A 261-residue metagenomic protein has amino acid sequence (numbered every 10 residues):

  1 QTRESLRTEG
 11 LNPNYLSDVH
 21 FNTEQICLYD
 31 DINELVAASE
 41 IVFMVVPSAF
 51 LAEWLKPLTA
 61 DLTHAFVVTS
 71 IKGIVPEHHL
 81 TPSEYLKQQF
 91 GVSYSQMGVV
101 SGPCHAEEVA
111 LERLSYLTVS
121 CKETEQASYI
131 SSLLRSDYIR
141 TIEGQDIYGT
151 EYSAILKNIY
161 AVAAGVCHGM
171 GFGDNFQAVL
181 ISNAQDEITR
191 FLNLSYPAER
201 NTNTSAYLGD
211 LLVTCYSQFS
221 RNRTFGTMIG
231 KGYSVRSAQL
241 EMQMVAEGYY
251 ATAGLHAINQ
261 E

Functional and structural regions predicted by a protein language model:
Q1, P57-V68, M228-R236: P-loop/Walker A phosphate-binding loop and immediately adjacent motor/lid segment at beta-alpha junctions
Q1-V19, Q25-D30: NAD(P)+-binding Rossmann beta1-loop-alpha1 motif at the extreme N-terminus of oxidoreductases
S5, E53, P57, Y85 (+6 more regions): Alpha-helical scaffold segments in soluble metabolic enzymes
N22, C27-L114, I130: Rossmann-like NAD(P)(H) cofactor-binding subdomain of soluble oxidoreductases
D30, A49, L62, E77 (+10 more regions): Conserved active-site and cofactor/substrate-binding residues in soluble primary-metabolism enzymes
D31-I32, V46, S70-G73, V100-P103 (+5 more regions): Fold-independent oxyanion-binding glycine-rich loops and adjacent beta-strand/coil segments at enzyme active sites
Q89-Q96, L114-N201: Internal alpha-helical scaffold of NAD(P)-dependent oxidoreductase catalytic cores
K157, A164-H168, N193-E261: NAD(P)-dependent Rossmann-like dehydrogenase/reductase catalytic/cofactor-binding core
